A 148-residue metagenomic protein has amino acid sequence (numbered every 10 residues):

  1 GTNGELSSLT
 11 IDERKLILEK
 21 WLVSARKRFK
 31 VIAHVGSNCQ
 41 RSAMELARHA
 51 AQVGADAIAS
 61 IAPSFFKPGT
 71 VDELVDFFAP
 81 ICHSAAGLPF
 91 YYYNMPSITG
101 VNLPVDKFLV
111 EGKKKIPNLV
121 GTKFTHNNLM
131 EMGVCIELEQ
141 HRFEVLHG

Functional and structural regions predicted by a protein language model:
G1-V101: Active-site beta->alpha loop and helix N-cap motifs at the rims of alpha/beta catalytic domains
C82-L88, M95-G148: Catalytic alpha/beta core domains of metabolic enzymes, predominantly
